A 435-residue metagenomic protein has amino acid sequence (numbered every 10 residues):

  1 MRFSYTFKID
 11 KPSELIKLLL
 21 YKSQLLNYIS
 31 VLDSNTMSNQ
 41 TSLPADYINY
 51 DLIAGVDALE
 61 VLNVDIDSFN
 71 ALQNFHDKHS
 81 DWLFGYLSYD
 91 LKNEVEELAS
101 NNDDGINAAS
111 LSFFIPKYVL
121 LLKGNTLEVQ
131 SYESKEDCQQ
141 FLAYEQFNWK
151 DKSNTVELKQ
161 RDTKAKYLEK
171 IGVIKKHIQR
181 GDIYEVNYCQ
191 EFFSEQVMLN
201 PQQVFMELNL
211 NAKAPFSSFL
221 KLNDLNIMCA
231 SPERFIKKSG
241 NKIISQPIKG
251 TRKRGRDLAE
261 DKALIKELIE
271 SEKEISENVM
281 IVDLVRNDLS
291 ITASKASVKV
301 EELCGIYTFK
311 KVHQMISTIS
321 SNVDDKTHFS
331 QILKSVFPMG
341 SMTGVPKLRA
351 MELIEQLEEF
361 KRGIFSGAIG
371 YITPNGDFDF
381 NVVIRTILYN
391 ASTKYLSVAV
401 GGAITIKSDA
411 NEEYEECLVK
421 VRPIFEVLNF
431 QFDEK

Functional and structural regions predicted by a protein language model:
M1-K435: Extended alpha-helical targeting/anchoring segments, especially N-terminal organellar/secretory targeting helices
